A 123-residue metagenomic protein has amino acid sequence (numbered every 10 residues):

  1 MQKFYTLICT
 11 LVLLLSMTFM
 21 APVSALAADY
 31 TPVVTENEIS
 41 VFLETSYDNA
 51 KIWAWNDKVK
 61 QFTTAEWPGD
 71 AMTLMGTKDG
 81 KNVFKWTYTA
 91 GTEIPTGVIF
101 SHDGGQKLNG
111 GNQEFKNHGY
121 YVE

Functional and structural regions predicted by a protein language model:
M1-C9: Bacterial N-terminal signal peptides that target proteins for export
L11, N37, D48, G80-N82 (+1 more regions): Beta-strand-connecting loop/turn residues
M17-P32: Sec-dependent signal peptide cleavage junction
Y30-P32, Q113-E123: Extracellular beta-sheet/turn segments enriched in Thr/Pro/Gly and aliphatic residues
T35-V41: Structural beta-strand segments of beta-rich domains
S46-T92, G105-N112: Aromatic-rich carbohydrate-binding modules that target alpha-glucans
E93-V98: Exposed beta-strand face motif in extracellular beta-rich ectodomains
